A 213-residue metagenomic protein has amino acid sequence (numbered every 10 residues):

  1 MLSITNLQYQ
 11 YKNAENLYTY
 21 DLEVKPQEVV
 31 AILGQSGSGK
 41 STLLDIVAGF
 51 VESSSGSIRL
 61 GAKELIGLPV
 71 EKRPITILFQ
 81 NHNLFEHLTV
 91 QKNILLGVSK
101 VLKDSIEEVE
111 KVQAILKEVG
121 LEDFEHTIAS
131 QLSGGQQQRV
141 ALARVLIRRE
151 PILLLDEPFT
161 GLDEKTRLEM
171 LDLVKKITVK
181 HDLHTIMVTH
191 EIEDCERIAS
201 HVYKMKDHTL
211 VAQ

Functional and structural regions predicted by a protein language model:
A48: Helix-to-loop junction immediately C-terminal to a conserved catalytic motif
E64-F79: ABC ATPase NBD coupling module
I106-F124, K175-K176: Conserved ABC ATPase "signature" region
I128-L132, Q136: Conserved ABC ATPase signature
I147-P151: A short, proline-enriched helix->beta-strand linker immediately N-terminal to the Walker B motif in ABC-type P-loop
L153-E157: Catalytic Walker B motif of ABC-type/P-loop ATPase nucleotide-binding domains
D182-V188: Conserved H-loop
